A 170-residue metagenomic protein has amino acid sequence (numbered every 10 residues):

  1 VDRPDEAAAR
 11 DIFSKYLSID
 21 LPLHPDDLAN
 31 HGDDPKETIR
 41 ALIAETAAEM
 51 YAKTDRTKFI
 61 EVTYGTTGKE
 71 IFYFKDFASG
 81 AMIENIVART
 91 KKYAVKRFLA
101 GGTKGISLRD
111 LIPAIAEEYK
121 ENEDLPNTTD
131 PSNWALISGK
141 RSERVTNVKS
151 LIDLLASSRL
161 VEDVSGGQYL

Functional and structural regions predicted by a protein language model:
V1, L21-L23, T128, W134-A135: Short, surface-exposed linear patches
D2-M82, K92-G101: Conserved C-terminal "switch" segment of AAA+ ATPases
G65-L170: C-terminal engagement/docking regions of AAA+ P-loop ATPases
